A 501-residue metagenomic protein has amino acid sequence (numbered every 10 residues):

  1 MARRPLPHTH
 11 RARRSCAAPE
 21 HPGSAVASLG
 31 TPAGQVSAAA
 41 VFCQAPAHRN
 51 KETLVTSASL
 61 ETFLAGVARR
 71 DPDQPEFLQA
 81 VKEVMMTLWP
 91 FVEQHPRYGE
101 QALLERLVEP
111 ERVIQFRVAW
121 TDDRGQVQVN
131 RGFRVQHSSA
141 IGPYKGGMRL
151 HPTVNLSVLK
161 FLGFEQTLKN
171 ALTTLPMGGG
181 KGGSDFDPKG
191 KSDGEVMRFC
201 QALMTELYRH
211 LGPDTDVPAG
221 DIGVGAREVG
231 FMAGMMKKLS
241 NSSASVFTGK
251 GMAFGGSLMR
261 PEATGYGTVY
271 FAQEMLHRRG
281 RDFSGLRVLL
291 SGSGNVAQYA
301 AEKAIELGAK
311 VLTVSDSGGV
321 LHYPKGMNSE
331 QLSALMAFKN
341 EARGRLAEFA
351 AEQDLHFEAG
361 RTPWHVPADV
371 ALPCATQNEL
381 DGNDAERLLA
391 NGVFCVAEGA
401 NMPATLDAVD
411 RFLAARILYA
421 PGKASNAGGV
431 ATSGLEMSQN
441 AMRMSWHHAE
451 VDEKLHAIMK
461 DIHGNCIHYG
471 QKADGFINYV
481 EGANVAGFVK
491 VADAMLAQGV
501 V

Functional and structural regions predicted by a protein language model:
L54-L258, K490-G499: N-terminal ligand-binding/catalytic initiation module
T56-A80, M275, L389-V501: Adenosine-phosphate binding glycine-rich loop
F161, T215-A219, S243-F247, L290 (+5 more regions): General beta-strand structural signal in soluble alpha/beta enzymes
G256-H365: Glycine-rich phosphate/diphosphate-binding loop of Rossmann-like nucleotide-binding domains
G319-Y419, A424: Rossmann-like adenosine-cofactor binding region
